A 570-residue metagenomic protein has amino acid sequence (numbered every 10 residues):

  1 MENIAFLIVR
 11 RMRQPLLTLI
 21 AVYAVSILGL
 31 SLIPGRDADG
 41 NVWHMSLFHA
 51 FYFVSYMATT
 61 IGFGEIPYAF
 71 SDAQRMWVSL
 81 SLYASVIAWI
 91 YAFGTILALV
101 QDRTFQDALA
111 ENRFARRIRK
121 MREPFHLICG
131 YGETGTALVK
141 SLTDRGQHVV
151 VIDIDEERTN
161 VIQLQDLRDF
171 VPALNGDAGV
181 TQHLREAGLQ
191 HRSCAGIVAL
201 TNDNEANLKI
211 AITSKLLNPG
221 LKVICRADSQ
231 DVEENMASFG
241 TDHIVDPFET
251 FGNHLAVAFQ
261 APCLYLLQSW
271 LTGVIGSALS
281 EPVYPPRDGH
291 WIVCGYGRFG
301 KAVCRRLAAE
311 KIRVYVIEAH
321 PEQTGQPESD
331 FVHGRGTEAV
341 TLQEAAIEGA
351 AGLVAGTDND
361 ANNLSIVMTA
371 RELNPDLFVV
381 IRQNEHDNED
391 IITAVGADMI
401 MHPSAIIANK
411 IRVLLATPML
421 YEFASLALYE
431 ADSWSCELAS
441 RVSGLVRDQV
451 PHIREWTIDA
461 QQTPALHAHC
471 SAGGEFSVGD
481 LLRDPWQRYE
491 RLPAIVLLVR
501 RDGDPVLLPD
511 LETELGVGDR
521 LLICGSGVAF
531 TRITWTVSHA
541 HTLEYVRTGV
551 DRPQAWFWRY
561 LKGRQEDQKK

Functional and structural regions predicted by a protein language model:
M1-R10: Cytosolic juxtamembrane amphipathic/interface segments immediately preceding and feeding into a transmembrane helix
V9, L17, P34, Q101 (+9 more regions): Cytosolic regulatory domains of K+ homeostasis systems
R13-F53: Outer-pore turret/helix-boundary of cation channels
Y23, I27, S31, V86-G94 (+1 more regions): Transmembrane alpha-helical segments of multi-pass membrane transport proteins and ion-pumping complexes
N41-A108: Pore domain of cation channels
L82-Y91, L167-Q260, V332-P418: Phosphate-bearing ligand-interacting subdomains that bind or position ATP/ADP/UDP/GDP/NAD(P) or nucleotide-linked
R145-Q163: Hydrophobic alpha-helical transmembrane segments and immediately flanking/interface helices in integral membrane
I154-T159, D228-V232, V316-T324, N384-D387: Short, polar loop motifs at secondary-structure junctions
